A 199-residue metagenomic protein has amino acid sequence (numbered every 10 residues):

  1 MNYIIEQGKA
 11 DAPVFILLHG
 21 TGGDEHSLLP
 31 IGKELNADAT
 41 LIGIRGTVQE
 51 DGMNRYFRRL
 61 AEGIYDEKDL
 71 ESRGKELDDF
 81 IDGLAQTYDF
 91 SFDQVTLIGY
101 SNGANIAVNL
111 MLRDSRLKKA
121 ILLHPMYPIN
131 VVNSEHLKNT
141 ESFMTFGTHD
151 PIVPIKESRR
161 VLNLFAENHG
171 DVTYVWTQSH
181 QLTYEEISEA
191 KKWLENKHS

Functional and structural regions predicted by a protein language model:
M1-F90: Serine-hydrolase catalytic machinery in alpha/beta-hydrolase-like enzymes
I98-G103: Gly/Ala-rich beta-loop-alpha elbow adjacent to hydrolase catalytic centers
A104-S115: Short glycine-enriched nucleophile-adjacent loop and the immediately C-terminal alpha-helix near the catalytic center
R116-Y127: A conserved short beta-strand
P128-N139: Conserved serine/cysteine hydrolase catalytic core
F143-F146, D150: Short beta-strand/loop motif that positions the catalytic acidic residue of the alpha/beta-hydrolase fold
P151-E157: Conserved alpha/beta-hydrolase "acid-adjacent" motif
R159-L162, A166, G170-S199: C-terminal catalytic histidine-bearing segment of alpha/beta-hydrolase fold enzymes
